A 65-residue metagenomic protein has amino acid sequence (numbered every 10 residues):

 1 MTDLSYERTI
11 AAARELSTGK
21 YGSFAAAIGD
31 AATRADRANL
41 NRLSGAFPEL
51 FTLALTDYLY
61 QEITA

Functional and structural regions predicted by a protein language model:
M1-D30: N-terminal acidic leader/helix
M1-L4, Y60-A65: Short intrinsically disordered terminal tails
S23-Y60: Short, charge-rich amphipathic interface segments used for partner binding and complex assembly
